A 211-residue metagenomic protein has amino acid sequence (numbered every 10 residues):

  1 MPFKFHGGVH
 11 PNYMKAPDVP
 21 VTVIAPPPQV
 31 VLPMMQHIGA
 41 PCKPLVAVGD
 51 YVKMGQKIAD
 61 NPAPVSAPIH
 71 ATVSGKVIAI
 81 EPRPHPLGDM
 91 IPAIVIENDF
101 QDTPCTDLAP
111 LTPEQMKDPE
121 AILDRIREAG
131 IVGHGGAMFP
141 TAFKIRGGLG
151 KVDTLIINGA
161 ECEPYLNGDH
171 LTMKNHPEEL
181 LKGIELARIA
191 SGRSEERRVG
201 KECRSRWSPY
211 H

Functional and structural regions predicted by a protein language model:
M1-L45: N-terminal, Lys/Arg-enriched amphipathic/low-complexity engagement segments that precede the first folded domain
F3, G49-Y51, S74: ATP/adenylate-binding site constellation spanning eukaryotic-like Ser/Thr protein kinases, ABC-transporter
Q29, G49-V52, T154-E161: Active-site-adjacent bridging/hinge elements
C42-Y51, G55: Short histidine-centered loop motifs in beta-beta connectors
K53, A59, I78-A79: Hydrophobic beta-strand signal
P62: Cationic-aromatic interfacial patches
S66-A71, K76-K201: Iron-sulfur-associated redox domains of electron-transfer enzymes in respiratory and anaerobic energy metabolism
G200-H211: Positively charged, low-complexity/disordered segments
